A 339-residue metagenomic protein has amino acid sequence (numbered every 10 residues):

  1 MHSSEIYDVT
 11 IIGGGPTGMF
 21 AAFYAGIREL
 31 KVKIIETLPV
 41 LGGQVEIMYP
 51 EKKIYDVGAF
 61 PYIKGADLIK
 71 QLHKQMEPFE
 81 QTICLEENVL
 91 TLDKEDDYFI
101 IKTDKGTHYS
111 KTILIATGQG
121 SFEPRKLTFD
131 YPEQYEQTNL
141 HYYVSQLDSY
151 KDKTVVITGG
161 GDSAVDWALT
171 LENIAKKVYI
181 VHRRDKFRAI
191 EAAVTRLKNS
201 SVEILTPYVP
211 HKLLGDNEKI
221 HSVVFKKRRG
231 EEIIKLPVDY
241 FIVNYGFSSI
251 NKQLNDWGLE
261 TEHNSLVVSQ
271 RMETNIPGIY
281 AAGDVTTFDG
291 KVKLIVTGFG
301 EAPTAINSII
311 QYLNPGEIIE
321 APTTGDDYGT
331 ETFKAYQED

Functional and structural regions predicted by a protein language model:
M1-I12, R28, V40, T82-K153 (+4 more regions): FAD-binding core/adjacent interface of flavoenzyme oxidoreductases
D8-K33, W167-L169: N-terminal Rossmann-like FAD-binding beta1-loop-alpha1 element of flavoenzymes
I27-I47, Y179-F187: Glycine-rich FAD pyrophosphate-binding loop
P39-Y62, I190-A193, K198: Conserved N-terminal glycine-rich FAD pyrophosphate-binding loop of Rossmann-like flavoproteins
V57-K74, R184-A192: Short beta-strand to alpha-helix junction loop
M76-K102, T107-S110, E172-V268, L313 (+1 more regions): A Rossmann-like FAD-binding core segment of flavoenzymes
Y131-K151, Y240, N244-V296, T304-Q311: FAD-site-proximal beta/loop scaffold in flavoenzymes
I310-D339: Active-site-proximal substrate-binding core of FAD-dependent oxidoreductases
